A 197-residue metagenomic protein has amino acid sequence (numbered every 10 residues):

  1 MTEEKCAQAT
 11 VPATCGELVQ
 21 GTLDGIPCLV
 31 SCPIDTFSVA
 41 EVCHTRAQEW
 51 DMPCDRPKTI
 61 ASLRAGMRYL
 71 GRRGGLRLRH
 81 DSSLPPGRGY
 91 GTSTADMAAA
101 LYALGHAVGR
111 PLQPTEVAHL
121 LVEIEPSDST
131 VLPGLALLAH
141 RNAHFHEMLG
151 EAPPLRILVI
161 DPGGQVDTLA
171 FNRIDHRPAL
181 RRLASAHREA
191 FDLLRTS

Functional and structural regions predicted by a protein language model:
M1-R88: ATP-binding N-lobe of GHMP and related small-molecule kinases
C32, G89-D96, R182, A186: Short, contiguous, pocket-lining structural segments that sit at or immediately flank catalytic/ligand-binding sites
C43-Q48, H106, A143, G163-Q165: Short loop segments at secondary-structure junctions
M67-L70, V108, E125, R195: Structural signal for hydrophobic packing residues in well-ordered secondary-structure cores of soluble enzyme domains
G71-R77, L104-L120: Phosphate-handling active-site elements
R88-L112, T130: DPxDG-like acidic metal-binding loop motif
Q113-S197: ATP-dependent small-molecule kinase catalytic core of the GHMP/sugar-kinase superfamily and closely related
